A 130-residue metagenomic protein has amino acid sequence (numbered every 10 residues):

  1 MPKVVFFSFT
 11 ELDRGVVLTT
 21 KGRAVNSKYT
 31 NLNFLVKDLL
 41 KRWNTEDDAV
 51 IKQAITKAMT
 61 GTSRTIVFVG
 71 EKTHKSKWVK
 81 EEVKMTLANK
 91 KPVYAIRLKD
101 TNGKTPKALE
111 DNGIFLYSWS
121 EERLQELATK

Functional and structural regions predicted by a protein language model:
M1-G61, L98, T129-K130: Conserved N-terminal substructure of TIR/SEFIR domains
G15, K77, K104: Residues that form or flank phosphate/diphosphate-binding pockets in enzymes that use nucleotide phosphates
K21, T56, K80-L87, P106: Short amphipathic alpha-helical segments and helix-helix/interface helices
A58-M85, I96-T101: Conserved beta-strand-loop-alpha-helix hinge of the TIR/SEFIR fold
N89-V93: A short helix->loop->beta-strand "cap" motif at the edges of active sites that frequently abuts
T101-L116: Glycine-rich, charge-decorated loop segments at or immediately adjacent to ligand/cofactor-binding or catalytic sites
F115-K130: C-terminal helix of von Willebrand factor
